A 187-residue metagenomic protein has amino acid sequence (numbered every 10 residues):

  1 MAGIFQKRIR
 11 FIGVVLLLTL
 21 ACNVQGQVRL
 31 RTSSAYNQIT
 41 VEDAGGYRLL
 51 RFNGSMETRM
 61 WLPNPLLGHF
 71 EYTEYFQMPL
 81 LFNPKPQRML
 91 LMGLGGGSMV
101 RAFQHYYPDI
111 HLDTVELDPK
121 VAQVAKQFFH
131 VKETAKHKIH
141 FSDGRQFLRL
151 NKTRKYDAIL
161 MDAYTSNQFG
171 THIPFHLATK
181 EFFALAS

Functional and structural regions predicted by a protein language model:
A2-I12: Bacterial N-terminal signal peptides that target proteins for export
R10-I12, V28-R31, G54, Q123 (+2 more regions): Short, functionally important structural connectors and interaction interfaces within domains
G13-L20: Bacterial N-terminal signal peptides
C22-L49: N-terminal auxiliary segments of SAM/dcSAM-dependent transferases
D43, G68, T73-S187: The AdoMet/dcAdoMet-binding core of the Class I SAM-like
G46-M60: A short, structured beta-strand/loop element
M60-W61, F70: Serine-hydrolase catalytic machinery in alpha/beta-hydrolase-like enzymes
